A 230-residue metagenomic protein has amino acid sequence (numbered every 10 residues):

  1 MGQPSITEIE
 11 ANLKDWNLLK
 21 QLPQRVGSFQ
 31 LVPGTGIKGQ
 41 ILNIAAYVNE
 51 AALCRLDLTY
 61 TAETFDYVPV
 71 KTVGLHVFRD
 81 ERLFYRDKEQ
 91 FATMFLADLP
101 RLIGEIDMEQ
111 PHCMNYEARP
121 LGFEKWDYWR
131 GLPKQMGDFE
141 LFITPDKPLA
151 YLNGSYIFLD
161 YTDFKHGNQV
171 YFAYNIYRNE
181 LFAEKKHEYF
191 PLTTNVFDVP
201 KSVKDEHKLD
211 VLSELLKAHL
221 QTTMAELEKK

Functional and structural regions predicted by a protein language model:
M1-Y47, L102-G167: Negatively charged, low-complexity tracts enriched in Asp/Glu with abundant Ser/Thr
G2-L22, S28-F29, A52-L53, L58-A62 (+5 more regions): Long, contiguous N-terminal structural blocks used for assembly/anchoring
A11, G39, A45-A52, A62 (+9 more regions): A sequence-composition feature that detects small, non-aromatic residues
K14, K20, K38, R55 (+11 more regions): Context-gated lysine
A52-M94, D163-E206: Intrinsically disordered, low-complexity regulatory segments enriched in Ser/Thr/Pro and charged residues
V77-F123, E188-K230: Mixed-charge, Lys/Arg-enriched low-complexity segments
